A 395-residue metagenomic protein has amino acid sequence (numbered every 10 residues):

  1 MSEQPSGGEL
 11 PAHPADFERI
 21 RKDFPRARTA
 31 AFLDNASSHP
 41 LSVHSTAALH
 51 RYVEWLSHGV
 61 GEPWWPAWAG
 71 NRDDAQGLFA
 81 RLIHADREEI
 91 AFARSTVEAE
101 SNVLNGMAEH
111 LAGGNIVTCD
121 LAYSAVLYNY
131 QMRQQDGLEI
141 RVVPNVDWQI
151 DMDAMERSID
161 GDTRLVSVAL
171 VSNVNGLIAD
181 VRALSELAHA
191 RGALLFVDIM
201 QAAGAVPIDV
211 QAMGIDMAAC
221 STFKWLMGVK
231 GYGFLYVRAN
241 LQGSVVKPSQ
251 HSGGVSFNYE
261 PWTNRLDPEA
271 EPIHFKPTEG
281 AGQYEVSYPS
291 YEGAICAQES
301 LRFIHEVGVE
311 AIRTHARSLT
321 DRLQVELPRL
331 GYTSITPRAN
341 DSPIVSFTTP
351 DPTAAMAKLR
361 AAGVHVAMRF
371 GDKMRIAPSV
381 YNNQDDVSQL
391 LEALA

Functional and structural regions predicted by a protein language model:
M1-A395: Pyridoxal 5′-phosphate
